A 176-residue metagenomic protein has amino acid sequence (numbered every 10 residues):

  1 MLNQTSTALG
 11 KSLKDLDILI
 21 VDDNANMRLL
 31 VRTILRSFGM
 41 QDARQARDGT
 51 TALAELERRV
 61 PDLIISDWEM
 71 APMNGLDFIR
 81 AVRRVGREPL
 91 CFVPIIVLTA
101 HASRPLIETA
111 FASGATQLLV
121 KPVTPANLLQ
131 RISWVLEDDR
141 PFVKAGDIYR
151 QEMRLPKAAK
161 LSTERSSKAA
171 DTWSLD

Functional and structural regions predicted by a protein language model:
L9-K11, W134-D176: CheY-like receiver
A25-R44: Two-component/phosphorelay signaling modules centered on CheY-like receiver
R32, D77, C91, A102-Q117 (+3 more regions): Alpha4 helix (beta4-alpha4-beta5 surface) of REC/receiver domains from two-component response regulators
Q45-A54, G75: Helix N-cap/capping motif at the beta->alpha junctions
A54, L76-P89: Short amphipathic alpha-helix used as the core "switch/output" element in two-component signaling
D67, T99: Active-site residues of response regulator receiver
M70: Receiver (REC) domain active-site loop signature in two-component systems and cognate sites in sensor histidine kinases
K121: A Lys-centered signature of the CheY-like receiver
